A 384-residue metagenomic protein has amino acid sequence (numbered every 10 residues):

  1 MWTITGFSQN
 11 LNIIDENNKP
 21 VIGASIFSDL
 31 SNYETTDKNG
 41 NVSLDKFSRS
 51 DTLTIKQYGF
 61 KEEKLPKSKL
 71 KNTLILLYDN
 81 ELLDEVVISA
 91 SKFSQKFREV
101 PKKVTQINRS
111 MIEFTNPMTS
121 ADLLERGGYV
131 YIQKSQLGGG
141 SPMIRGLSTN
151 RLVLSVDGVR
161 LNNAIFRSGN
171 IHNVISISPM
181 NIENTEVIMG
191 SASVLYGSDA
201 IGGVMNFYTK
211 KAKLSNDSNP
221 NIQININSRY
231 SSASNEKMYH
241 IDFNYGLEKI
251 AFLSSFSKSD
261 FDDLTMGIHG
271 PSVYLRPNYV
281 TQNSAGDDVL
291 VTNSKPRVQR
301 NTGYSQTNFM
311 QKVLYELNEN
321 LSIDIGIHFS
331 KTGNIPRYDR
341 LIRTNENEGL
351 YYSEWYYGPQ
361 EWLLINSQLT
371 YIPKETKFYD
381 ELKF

Functional and structural regions predicted by a protein language model:
F27, K56-F60, L70-E113, T149: Short, acidic, small-residue-rich periplasmic hinge/interaction motif at the N-terminus of Gram-negative outer-membrane
S31-N41: Short, acidic Ser/Thr/Gly-rich low-complexity loop/linker segments typical of extracellular and cell-surface proteins
K69-I75, S120-L123, G140-M143, L154-S155 (+4 more regions): N-terminal periplasmic accessory domains that precede and gate Gram-negative outer-membrane beta-barrel machines
V100-S120, P142-G146, N173, Y230-S232: Short, polar/charged loop or turn motifs at beta-strand boundaries
A121-N163: Extracytoplasmic beta-strand/coil segments of soluble accessory domains associated with Gram-negative outer-membrane
L161-S191: Short acidic/polar hinge/loop motifs at secondary-structure boundaries that mediate gating or recognition
S234-F261, P271-I335: Transmembrane beta-barrel wall of Gram-negative outer-membrane proteins
R300-Q306, E316-Y379: Flexible loop and strand-edge segments within Gram-negative outer membrane beta-barrel domains
